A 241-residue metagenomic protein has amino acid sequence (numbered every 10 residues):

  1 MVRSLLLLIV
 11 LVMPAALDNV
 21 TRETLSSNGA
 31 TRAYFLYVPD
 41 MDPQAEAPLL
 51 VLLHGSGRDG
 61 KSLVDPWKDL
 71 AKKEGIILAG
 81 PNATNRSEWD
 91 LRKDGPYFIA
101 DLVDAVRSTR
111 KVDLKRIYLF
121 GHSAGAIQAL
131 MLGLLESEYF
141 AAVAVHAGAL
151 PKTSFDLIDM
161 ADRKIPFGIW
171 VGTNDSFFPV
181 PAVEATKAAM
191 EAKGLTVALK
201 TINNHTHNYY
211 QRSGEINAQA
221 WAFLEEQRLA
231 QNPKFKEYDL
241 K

Functional and structural regions predicted by a protein language model:
M1-L8: Sec-dependent signal peptide recognition, specifically the positively charged N-region followed immediately by
V10-L49, D94, D101, H122-L132 (+6 more regions): A domain-start/cap signature at the N-terminus of enzymes
V20-L114: Serine-hydrolase catalytic machinery in alpha/beta-hydrolase-like enzymes
L63, K115-R163: Primarily recognizes the serine-hydrolase "nucleophile elbow" in alpha/beta-hydrolase and SGNH/GDSL folds
R86, I202-Y209: Histidine-bearing beta->alpha loop at or near hydrolase active sites
G168-V171: Short beta-strand/loop motif that positions the catalytic acidic residue of the alpha/beta-hydrolase fold
N174-F178: Acidic catalytic loop of the alpha/beta-hydrolase fold
